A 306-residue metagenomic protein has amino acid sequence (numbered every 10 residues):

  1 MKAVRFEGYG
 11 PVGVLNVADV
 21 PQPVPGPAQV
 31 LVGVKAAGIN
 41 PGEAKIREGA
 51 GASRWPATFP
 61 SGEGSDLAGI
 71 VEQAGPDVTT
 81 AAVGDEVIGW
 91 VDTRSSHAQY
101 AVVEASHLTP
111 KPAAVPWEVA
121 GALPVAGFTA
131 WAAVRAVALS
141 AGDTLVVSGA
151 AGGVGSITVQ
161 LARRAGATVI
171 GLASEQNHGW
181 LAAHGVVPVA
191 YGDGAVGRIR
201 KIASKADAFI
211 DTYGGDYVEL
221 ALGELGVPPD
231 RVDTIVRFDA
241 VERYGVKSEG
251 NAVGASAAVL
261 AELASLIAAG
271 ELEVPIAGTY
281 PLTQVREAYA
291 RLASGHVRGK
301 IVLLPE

Functional and structural regions predicted by a protein language model:
P21-I39, G51-D92: Glycine-rich beta-strand-centered segment in the early N-terminal region that forms part of a ligand/cofactor-binding
V30, V87-I88, L145, F209 (+1 more regions): Generic structural signal for buried aliphatic residues
A36, D85-E86, Y100, T144 (+2 more regions): Residue-level marker of beta-strand positions
P56, Q73, I88-G149: NAD(P)H dinucleotide-binding glycine-rich loop of Rossmann-like/cofactor-binding domains, especially the beta1-alpha1
L123-G192: Mid-domain Rossmann-like dinucleotide-binding core that forms the NAD(H)/NADP(H) cofactor-binding site
G194-S204: Short amphipathic alpha-helix with an adjacent loop that forms part of the alpha/beta core around
G215-P275, P305-E306: Glycine-rich phosphate-binding loop and adjacent beta-alpha segment of Rossmann(oid) nucleotide-cofactor-binding
E271-P275, Y289-E306: C-terminal capping/lid region of NAD(P)-dependent oxidoreductase domains
